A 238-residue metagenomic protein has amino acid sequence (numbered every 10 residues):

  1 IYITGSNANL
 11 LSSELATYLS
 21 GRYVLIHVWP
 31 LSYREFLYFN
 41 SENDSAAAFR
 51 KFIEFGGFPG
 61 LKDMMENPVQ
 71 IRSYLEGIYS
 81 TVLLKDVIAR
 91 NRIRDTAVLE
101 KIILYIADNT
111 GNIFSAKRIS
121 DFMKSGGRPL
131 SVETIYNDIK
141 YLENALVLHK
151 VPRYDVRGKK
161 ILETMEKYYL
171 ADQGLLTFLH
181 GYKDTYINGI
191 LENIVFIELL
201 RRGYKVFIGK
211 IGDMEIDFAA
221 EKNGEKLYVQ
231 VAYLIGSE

Functional and structural regions predicted by a protein language model:
I1-Y2: Conserved nucleotide-sensing/catalytic segment adjacent to the nucleotide-binding pocket in NTP-handling enzymes
S6-A8, S12-I113: Interdomain motor-coupling "hinge/lid" segment immediately C-terminal to the ATP-binding subdomain of NTP-driven enzymes
K85-A89, D121-G126, L175-T185: Short hinge/gating elements
L104-D108, K124, L200: Short, locally clustered residues in the helix-turn-helix/winged-helix DNA-binding domain
G111-M123: Short acidic, hydrophobic short linear motifs in intrinsically disordered regions
K124-T134: Short, basic interhelical loop/turn and adjoining N-cap of the next helix at nucleic-acid- or acidic-partner-contacting
T134-E238: A cross-kingdom feature that marks ATP-driven nucleic-acid transaction machinery
